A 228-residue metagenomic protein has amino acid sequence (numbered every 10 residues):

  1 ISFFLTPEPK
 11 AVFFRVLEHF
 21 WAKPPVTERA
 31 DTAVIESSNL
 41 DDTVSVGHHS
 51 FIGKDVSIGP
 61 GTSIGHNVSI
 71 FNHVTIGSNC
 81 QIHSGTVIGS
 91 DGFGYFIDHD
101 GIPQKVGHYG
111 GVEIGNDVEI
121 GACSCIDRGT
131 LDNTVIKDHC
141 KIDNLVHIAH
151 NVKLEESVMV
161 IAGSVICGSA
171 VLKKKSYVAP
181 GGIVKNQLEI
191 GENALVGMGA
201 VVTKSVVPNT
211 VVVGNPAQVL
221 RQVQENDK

Functional and structural regions predicted by a protein language model:
I1-S37, T43: Short, basic phosphate-binding NTP loop
P7, P216, V223: Residues at the C-termini of beta-strands that transition into short coil/loop
L17-E18, L172, V207-P208, Q224-E225: Short amphipathic alpha-helical segments
E28-V213, A217-V219: Structural signal for interior beta-strand "rungs" in well-ordered beta-sheet cores of soluble enzyme domains
L220-K228: Short, basic/aromatic-enriched C-terminal tail that caps enzymatic domains
